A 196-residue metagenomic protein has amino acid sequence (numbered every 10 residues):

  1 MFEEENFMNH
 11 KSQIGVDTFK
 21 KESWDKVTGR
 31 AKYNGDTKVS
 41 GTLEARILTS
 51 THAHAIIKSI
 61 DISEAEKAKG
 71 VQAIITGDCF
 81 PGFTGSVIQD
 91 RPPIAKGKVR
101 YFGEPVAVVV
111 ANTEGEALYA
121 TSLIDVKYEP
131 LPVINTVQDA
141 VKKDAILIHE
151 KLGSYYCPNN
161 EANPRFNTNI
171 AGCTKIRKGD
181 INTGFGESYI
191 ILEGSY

Functional and structural regions predicted by a protein language model:
F2-Y196: Structural alpha/beta core scaffold segments of enzyme domains
